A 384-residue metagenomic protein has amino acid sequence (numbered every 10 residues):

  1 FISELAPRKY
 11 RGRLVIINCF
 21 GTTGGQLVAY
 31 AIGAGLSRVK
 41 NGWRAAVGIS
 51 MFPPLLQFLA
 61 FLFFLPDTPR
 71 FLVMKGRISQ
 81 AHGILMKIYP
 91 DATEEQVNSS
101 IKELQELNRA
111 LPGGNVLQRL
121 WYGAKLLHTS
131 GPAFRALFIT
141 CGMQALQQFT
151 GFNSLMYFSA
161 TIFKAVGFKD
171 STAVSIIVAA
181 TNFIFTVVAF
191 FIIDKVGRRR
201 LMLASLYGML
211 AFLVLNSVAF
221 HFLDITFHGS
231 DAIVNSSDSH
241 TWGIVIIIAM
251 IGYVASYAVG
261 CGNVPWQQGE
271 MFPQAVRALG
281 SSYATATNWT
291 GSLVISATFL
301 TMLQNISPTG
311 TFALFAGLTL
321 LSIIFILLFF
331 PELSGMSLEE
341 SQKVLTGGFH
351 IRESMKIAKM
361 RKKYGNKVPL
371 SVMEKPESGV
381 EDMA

Functional and structural regions predicted by a protein language model:
F1-I88, R109-A384: Alpha-helical transmembrane bundle of multi-pass membrane proteins
E94-R109, A249: Short, well-structured alpha-helical segments
